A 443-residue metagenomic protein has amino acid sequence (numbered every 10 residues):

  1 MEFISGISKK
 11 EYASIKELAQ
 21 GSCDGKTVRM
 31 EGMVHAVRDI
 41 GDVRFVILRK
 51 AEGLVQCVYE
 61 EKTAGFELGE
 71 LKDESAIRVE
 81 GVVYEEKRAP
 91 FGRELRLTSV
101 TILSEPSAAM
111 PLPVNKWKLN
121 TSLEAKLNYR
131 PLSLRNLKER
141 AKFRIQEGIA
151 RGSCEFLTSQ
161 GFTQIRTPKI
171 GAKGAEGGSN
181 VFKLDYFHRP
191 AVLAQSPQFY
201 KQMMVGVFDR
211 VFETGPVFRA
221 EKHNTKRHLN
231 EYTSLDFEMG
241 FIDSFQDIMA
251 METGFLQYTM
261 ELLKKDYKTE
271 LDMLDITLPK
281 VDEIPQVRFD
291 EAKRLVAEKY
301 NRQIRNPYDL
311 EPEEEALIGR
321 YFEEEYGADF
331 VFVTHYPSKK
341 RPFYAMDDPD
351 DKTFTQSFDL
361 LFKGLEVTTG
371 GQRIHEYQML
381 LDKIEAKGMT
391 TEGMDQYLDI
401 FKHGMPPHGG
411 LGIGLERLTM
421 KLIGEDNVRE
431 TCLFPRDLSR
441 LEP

Functional and structural regions predicted by a protein language model:
E2-G240: Class II aminoacyl-tRNA synthetase-like tRNA-binding/catalytic domains
Y12, N120, L127, P131 (+14 more regions): Alpha-helix initiation and N-capping motif
M33, G148-Q160, S196-G206, R210 (+13 more regions): Generic, well-ordered alpha-helical scaffold segments in large soluble proteins
F91, Q160-T163, Q246-A250, E392: Short, solvent-exposed positions on alpha-helices
A141-I145, D275-V281, T368: Extended, non-catalytic structural segments that build the interaction scaffolds of large macromolecular assemblies
E176, G254-L360, A386-D399, H403-G404: Metal-assisted phosphate- and nucleotidyl-transfer catalytic regions
G206, R210-E213, L229, T233-S244 (+2 more regions): TRNA-recognition modules of translation machinery and tRNA-sensing kinases, especially anticodon-binding
G240-I248, T253, K293-L295: Extended, domain-scale alpha-helical bundle/helix-rich regions
